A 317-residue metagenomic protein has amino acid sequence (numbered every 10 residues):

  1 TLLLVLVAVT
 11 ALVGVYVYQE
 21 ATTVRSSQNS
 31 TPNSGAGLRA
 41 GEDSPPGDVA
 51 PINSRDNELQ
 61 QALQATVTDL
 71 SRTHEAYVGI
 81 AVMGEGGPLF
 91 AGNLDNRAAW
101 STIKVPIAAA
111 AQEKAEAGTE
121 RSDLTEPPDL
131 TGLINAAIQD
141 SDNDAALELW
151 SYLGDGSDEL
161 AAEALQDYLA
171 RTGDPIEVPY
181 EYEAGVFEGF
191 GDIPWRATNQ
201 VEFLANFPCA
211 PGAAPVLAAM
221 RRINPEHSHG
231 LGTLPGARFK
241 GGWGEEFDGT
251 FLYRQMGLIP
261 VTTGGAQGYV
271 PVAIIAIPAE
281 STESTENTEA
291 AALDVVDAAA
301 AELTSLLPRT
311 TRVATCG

Functional and structural regions predicted by a protein language model:
T1-V67, H74, P208-N224, E246-G317: Structured C-terminal helix/loop/strand segments within mature extracytoplasmic catalytic/sensor domains
T73-N96, T119: Short, conserved catalytic-motif segment at the N-terminal edge
F90-N93, L130-G132, D142-L149, E181-E188: Flexible glycine/proline-enriched surface loops and loop-helix/loop-strand junctions
N96-R121, A137: Active-site SXXK
A109-A117, S151, E202-N206, A301 (+1 more regions): Short glycine/serine- and small hydrophobic-enriched flexible loop segments
E116-L165, D174: Conserved catalytic neighborhood of penicillin-recognizing serine enzymes
L149-C209: Mid-domain, small-residue-enriched loop/turn segments at the edges of structured enzyme/sensor domains
P179, G189-D248: A conserved catalytic-loop motif detector
